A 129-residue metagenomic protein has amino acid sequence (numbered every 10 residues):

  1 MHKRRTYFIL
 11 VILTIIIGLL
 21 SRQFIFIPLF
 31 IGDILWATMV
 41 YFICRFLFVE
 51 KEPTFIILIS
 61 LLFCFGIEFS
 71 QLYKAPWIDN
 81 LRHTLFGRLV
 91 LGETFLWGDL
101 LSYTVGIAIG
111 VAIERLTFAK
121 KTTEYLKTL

Functional and structural regions predicted by a protein language model:
M1-K120, L126-L129: Bulky hydrophobic segments
